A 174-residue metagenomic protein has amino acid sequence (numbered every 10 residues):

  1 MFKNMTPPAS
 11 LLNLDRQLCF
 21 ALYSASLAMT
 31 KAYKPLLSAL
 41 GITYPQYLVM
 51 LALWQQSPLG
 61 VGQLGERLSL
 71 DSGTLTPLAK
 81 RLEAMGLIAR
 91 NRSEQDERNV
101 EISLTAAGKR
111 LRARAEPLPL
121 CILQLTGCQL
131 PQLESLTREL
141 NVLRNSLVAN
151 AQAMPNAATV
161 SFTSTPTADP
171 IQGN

Functional and structural regions predicted by a protein language model:
M1-L40, E134, I171-N174: N-terminal leader segment of winged-helix/HTH proteins
M1-S10, C128-N174: C-terminal regulatory/oligomerization modules of transcriptional regulators
F20-Y23, L27-T74: N-terminal helix-turn-helix DNA-binding core of bacterial DNA-binding proteins
A25, M29-A32, L68, L111-Q129 (+2 more regions): Alpha-helical linker/hinge and terminal dimerization helices associated with HTH transcriptional regulators
V49-L53, L64-G65, L75, A79-L82 (+2 more regions): Hydrophobic packing within well-folded, soluble alpha/beta domains
K80-R138: Charged, amphipathic alpha-helical coiled-coil/dimerization segments
